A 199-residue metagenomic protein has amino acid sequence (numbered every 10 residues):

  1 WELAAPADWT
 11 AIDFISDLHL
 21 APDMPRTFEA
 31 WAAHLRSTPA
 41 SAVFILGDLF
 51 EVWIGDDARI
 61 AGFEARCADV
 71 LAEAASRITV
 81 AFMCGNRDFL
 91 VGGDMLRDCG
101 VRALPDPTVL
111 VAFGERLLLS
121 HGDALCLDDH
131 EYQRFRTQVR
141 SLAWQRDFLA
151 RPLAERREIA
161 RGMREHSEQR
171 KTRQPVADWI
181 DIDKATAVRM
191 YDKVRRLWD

Functional and structural regions predicted by a protein language model:
W1-A4: A short, compositionally biased domain-edge/stem linker segment
D8-A11, I15, L20-A112: Core catalytic region of metal-dependent phosphoesterases/phosphodiesterases, especially metallo-beta-lactamase-like
S41, V80, W144-Q145, R196: A general structural signal for well-ordered secondary-structure junctions
A72-A81, L110-A124, F135-S141: Short, surface-exposed, charge-dense and proline/glycine-enriched linear segments
D98-P107, R116-L118, D123, D128-F135 (+1 more regions): Conserved beta-sheet core of the metallophosphoesterase superfamily
G122-R189: Active-site-proximal loop/helix segment associated with metal-binding centers of metalloenzymes
